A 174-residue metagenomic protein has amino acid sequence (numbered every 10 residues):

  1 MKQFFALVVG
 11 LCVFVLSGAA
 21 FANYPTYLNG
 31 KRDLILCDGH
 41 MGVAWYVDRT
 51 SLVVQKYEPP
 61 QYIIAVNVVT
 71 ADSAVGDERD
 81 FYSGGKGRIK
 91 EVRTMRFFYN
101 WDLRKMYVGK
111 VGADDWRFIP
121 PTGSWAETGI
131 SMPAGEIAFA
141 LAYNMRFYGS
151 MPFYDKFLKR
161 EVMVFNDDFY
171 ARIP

Functional and structural regions predicted by a protein language model:
M1-F4: Positively charged n-region of N-terminal signal peptides that target proteins for export
L11-C12: Repetitive helical segments and hydrophobic/amphipathic motifs
F21-R93, F98-P174: N-terminal secretory-pathway/extracellular module detecting exported/lumenal segments and adjacent signal-anchor/first
